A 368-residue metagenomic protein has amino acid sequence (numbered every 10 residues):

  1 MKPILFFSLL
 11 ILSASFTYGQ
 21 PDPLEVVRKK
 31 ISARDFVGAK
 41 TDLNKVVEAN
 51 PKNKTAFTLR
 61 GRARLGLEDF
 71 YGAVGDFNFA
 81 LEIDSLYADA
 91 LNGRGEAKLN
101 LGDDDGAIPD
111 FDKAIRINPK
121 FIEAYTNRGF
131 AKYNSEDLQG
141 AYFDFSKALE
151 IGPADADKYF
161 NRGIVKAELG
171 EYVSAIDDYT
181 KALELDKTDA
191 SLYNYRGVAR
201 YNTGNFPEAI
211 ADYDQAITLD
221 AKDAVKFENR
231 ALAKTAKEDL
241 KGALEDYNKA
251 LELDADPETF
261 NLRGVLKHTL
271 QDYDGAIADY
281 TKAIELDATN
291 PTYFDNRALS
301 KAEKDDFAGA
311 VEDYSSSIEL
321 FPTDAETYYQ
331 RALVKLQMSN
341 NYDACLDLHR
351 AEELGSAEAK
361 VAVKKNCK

Functional and structural regions predicted by a protein language model:
V26, Q337, N341-K368: Terminal, low-structured helical/coil segments at or just beyond the last alpha-helical repeat
S32-A33, G66, N100, N134 (+7 more regions): Register position in tetratricopeptide repeats
A49, I83, I117, I151 (+6 more regions): Structural marker of alpha-solenoid helical repeat scaffolds
N53, Y87, F121, D155 (+6 more regions): Residue-level recognition of tetratricopeptide repeat
A56, A90, A124, K158 (+8 more regions): TPR alpha-solenoid repeat register
